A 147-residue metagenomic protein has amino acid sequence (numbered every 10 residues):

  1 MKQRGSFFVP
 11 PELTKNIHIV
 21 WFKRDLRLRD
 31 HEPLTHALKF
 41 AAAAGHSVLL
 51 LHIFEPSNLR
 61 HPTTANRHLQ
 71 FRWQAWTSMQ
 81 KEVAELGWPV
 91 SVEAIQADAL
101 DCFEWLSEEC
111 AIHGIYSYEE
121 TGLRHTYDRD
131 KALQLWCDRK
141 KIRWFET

Functional and structural regions predicted by a protein language model:
K2-T147: Trp/Phe/Arg-rich N-terminal binding region typifying the photolyase-homology
